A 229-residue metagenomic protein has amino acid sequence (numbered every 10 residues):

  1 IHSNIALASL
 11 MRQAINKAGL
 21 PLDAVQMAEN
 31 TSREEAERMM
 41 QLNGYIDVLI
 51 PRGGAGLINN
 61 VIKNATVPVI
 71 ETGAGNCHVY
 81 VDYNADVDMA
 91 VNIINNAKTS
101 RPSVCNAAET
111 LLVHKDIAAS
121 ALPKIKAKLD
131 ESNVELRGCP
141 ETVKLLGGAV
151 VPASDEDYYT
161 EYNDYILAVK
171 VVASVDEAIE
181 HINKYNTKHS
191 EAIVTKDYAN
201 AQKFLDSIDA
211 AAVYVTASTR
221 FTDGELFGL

Functional and structural regions predicted by a protein language model:
I1-N84: Rossmann-like NAD(P) dinucleotide-binding subdomain of oxidoreductase/dehydrogenase enzymes
N4, A8, S32, G54 (+8 more regions): Generic structural signal for well-ordered, non-membrane alpha-helical segments in soluble metabolic enzymes
S9, G44, N64-V67, K126-E131 (+2 more regions): Short, solvent-exposed amphipathic alpha-helical segments in soluble enzyme and RNA/protein-processing domains
L10, A14, L57-D164: ALDH superfamily catalytic-core signature
G19-V25, S100-A107, E135-E141, S190-V194 (+1 more regions): Flexible, glycine/charged-enriched surface loops at secondary-structure junctions
A28-N30, T72, C139-E141, V172 (+1 more regions): Conserved beta-strand termini and adjacent loop/short-helix elements that scaffold enzyme active sites in alpha/beta
L49, H114, A178: Residue-level signal for inorganic ion chemistry
S154-L229: Conserved C-terminal structural/oligomerization subdomain of aldehyde/semialdehyde dehydrogenase
